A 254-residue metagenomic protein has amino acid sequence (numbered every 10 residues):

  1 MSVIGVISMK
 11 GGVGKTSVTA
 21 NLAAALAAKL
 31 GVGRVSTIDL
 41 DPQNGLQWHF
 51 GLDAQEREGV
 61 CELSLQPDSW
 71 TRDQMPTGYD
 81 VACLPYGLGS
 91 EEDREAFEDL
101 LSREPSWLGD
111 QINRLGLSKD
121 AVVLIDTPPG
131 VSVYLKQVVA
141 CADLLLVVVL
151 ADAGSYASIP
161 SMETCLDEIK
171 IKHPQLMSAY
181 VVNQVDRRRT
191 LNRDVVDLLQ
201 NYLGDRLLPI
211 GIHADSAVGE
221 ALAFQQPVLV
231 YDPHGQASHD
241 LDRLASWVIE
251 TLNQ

Functional and structural regions predicted by a protein language model:
M1-V3, N253-Q254: Acidic-aromatic/histidine active-site loop/patch
S2-P42: Walker A/P-loop phosphate-binding motif and the immediately C-terminal alpha-helix
N21, A25, H49, Q137: Active-site signature of alpha/beta-hydrolase-fold catalytic machinery across serine- and Asp/Cys-nucleophile hydrolases
K29, G33-R34, Q43-P85, P209: Phosphate-binding loop that captures ATP/GTP phosphates
G31, V35-S36, L117-I210: Conserved catalytic-core segment of NTP-binding enzymes
P42-Q43, G89, D152-G154, V185-R189 (+1 more regions): Conserved nucleotide-binding/hydrolysis micro-motifs of P-loop NTPases
C83-S132: Cytosolic-facing regulatory segments adjacent to core modules
A221-D240: C-terminal boundary of histidine-terminating zinc-finger modules
